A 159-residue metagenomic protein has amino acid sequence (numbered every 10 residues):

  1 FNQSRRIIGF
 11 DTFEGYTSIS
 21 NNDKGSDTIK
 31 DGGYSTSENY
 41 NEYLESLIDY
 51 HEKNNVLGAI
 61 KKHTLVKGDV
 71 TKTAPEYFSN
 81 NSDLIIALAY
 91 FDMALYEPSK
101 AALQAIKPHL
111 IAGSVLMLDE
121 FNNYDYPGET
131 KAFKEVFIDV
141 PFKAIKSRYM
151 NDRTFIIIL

Functional and structural regions predicted by a protein language model:
F1-L159: S-adenosylmethionine/decaboxylated-SAM
